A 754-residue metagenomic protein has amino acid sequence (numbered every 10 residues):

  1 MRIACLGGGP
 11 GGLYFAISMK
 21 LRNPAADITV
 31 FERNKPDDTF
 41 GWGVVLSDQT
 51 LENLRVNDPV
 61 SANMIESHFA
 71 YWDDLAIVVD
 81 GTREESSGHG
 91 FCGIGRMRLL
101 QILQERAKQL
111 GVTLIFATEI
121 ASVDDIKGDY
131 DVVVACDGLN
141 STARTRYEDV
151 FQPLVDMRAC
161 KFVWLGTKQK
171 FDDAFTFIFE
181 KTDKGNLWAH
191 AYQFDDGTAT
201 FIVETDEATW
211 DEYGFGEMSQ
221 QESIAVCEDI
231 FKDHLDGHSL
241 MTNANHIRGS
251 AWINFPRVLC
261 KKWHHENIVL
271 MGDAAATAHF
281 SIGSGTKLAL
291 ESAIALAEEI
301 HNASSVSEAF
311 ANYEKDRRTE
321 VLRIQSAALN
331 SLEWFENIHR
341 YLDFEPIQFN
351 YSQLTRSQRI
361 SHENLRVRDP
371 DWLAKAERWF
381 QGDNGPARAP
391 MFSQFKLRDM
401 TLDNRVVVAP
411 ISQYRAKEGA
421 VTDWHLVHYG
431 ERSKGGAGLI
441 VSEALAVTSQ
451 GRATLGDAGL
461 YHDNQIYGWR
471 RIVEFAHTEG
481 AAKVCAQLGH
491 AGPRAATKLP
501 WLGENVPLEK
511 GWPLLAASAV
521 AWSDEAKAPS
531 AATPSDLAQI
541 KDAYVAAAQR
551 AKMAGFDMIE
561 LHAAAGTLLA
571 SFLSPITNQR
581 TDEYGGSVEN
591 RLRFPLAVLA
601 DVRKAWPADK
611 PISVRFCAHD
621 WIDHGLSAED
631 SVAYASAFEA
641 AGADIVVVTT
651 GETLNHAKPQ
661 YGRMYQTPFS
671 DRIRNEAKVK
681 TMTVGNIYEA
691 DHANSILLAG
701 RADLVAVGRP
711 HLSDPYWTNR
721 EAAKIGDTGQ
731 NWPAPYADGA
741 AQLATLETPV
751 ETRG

Functional and structural regions predicted by a protein language model:
M1-W72, S87-R98, G285: Glycine-rich FAD cofactor-binding loop and adjacent beta-loop-alpha segment at the N-terminus of flavoprotein
C5-S18, V134-A135, L165, G249-N330 (+1 more regions): Conserved mid-domain beta->alpha element of the FAD-binding
T29, I268-L270, I440, V705: Residue-level marker for buried hydrophobic side chains located in beta-strands that build the well-ordered beta-sheet
D48-W164, W372-K375, F380: Conserved N-terminal helical subregion
T82-H89, G95, L110, D172-R257: Conserved FAD/dinucleotide-binding core of flavoprotein oxidoreductases
C136-G138, A143, A278-H279, I411 (+1 more regions): Glycine-rich, N-terminal phosphate-binding loop of Rossmann-like dinucleotide-binding domains
E298-D383: C-terminal helical "tail/cap" subdomain of flavin- and related membrane-associated enzymes
W372-G754: Flavin-dependent oxidoreductase catalytic cores
